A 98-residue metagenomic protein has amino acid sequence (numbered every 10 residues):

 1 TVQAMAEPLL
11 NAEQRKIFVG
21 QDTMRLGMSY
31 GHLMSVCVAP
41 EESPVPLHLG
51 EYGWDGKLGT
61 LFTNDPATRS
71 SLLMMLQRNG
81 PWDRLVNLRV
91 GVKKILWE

Functional and structural regions predicted by a protein language model:
T1-E98: Catalytic loop of the DD-peptidase/beta-lactamase superfamily, centered on the K-T-G motif and neighboring
